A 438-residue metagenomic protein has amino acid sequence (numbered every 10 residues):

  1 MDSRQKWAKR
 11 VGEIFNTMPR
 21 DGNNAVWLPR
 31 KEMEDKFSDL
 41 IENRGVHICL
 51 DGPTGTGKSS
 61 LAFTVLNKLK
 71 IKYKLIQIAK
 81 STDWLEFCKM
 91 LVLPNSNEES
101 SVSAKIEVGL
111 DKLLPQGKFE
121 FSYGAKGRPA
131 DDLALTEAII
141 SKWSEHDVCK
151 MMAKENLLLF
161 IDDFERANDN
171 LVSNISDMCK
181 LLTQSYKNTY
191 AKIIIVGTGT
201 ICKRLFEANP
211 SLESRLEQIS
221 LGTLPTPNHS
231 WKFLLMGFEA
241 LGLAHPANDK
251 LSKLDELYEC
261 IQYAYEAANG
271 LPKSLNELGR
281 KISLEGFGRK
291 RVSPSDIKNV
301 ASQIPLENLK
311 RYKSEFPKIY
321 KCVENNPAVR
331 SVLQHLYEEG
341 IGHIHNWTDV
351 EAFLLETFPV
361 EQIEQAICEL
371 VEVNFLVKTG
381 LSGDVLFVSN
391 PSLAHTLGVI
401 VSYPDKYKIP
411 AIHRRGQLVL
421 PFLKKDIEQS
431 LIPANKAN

Functional and structural regions predicted by a protein language model:
M1-I48, K68, C202, L418-N438: A short, basic N-terminal segment
L28, M33-S173, Y190-K192, F358-Q365 (+1 more regions): P-loop NTPase nucleotide-binding core
C49, R166-L171, C179-N209, S220-T223: Sensor-1/coupling segment of RecA-like P-loop NTPase cores
L221-E259, A267: Conserved small helical "lid"/interfacial subdomain of P-loop NTPases
S274-V360: Winged-helix-like regulatory helical subdomains adjacent to P-loop NTPase cores
Y312, P391-P433: Short, amphipathic alpha-helical interaction segments positioned at domain boundaries
V371-S382: A short, conserved structural fragment
S382-N390: Minor-groove-contacting beta-hairpin "wing" of winged helix-turn-helix DNA-binding domains
